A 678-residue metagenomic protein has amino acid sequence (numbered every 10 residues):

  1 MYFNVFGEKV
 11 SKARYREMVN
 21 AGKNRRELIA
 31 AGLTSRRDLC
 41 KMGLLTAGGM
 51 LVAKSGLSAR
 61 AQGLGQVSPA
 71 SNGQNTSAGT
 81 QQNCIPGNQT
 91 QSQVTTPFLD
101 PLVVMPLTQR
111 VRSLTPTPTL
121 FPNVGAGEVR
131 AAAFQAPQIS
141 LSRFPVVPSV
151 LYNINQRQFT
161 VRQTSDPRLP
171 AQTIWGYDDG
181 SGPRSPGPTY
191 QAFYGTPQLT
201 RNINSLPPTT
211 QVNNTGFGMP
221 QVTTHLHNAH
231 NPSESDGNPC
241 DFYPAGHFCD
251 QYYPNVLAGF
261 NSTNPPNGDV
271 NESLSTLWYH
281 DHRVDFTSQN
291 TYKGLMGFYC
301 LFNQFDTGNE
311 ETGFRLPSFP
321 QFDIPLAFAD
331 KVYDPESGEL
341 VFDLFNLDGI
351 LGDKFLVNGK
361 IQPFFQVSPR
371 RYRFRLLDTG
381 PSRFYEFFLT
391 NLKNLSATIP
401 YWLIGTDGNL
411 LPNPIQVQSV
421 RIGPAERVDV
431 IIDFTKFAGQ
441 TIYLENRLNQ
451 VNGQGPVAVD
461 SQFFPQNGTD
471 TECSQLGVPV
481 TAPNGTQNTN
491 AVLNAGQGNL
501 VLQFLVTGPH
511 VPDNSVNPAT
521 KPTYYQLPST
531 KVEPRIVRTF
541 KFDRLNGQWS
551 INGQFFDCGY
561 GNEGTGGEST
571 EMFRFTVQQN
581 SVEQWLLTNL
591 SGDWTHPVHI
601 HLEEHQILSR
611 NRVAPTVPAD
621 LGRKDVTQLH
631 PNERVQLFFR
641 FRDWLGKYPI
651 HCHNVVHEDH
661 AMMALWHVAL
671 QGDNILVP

Functional and structural regions predicted by a protein language model:
M1-D38, A53, R60-Q62: N-terminal secretory signal peptides
F6-G7, N24, R36, G48-G49 (+9 more regions): N-terminal, post-signal-peptide metal-ligating segments of extracellular/periplasmic oxidoreductases, dominated by
S185, Y190, P220-E272, G308 (+4 more regions): Extracytoplasmic beta-sandwich strand-turn segments characteristic of Greek-key/jelly-roll folds
N228-G246, Y252, F328, V332-A519 (+1 more regions): Histidine- and aromatic-rich segments of cupredoxin/plastocyanin-like copper-binding domains
V270-D306: Hydrophobic or amphipathic alpha-helical targeting/insertion segments
Y279-H280, F437-Q450, W644-N654: Short, surface-exposed ligand- or partner-binding patches at beta-edge/loop junctions that are enriched in aromatics
D285-Q289, N449-P456, H657-A661: Short acidic/polar inter-strand loop motif in beta-rich domains
C300-S318, A661-P678: Extracytoplasmic/periplasmic copper-protein system
